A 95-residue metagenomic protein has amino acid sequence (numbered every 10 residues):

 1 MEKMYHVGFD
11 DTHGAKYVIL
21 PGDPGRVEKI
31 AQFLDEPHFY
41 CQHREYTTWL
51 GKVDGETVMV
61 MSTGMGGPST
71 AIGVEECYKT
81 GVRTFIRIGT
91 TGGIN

Functional and structural regions predicted by a protein language model:
M1-N95: Metabolite-binding pocket within alpha/beta catalytic cores that recognizes anionic/polar moieties
